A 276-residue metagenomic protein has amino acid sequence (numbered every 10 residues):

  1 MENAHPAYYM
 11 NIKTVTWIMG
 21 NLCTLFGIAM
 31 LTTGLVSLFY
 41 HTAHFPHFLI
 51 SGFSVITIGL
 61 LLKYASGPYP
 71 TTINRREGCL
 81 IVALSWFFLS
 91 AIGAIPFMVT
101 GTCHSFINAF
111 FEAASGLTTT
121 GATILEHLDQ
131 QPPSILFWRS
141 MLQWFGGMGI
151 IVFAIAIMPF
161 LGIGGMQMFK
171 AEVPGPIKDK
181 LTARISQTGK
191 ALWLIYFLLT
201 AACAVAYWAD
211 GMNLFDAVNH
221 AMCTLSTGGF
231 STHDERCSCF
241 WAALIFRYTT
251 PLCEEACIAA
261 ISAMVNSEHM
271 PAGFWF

Functional and structural regions predicted by a protein language model:
M1-F276: Membrane-proximal intracellular helices of multi-pass ion channels
